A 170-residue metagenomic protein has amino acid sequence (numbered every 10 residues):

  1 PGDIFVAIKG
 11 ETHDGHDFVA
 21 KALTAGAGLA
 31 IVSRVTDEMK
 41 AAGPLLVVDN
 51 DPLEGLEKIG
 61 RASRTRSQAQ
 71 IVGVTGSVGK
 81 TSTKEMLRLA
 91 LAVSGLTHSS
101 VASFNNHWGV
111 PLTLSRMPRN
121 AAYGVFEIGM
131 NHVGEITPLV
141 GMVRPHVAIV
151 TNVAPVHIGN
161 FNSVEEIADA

Functional and structural regions predicted by a protein language model:
P1-G73, S82-V93, W108, S115: Short, basic phosphate-binding NTP loop
E54-A170: Phosphate-binding loop of NTP-binding sites
